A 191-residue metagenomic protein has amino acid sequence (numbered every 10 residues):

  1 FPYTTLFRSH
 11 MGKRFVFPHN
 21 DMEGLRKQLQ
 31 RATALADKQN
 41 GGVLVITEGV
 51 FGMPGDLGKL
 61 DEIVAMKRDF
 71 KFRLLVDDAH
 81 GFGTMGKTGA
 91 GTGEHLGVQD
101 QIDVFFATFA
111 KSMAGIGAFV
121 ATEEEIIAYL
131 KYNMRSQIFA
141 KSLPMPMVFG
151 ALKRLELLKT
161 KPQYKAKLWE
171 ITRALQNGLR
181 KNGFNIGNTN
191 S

Functional and structural regions predicted by a protein language model:
P2-L6: Short, small-residue-biased leader/transition segments that mark boundaries at the very start of proteins
S9-M11, Q101: Short, structured coil segments at secondary-structure junctions
H10, D69-F70, N182: Helix C-cap/helix->beta junction micro-motif
F15, H19-V76: Active-site phosphate-binding strand-loop segment of PLP-dependent enzymes
F17, V43, F106, A140-K141 (+1 more regions): Short beta-strand
G58, M145, L152-S191: Conserved PLP-dependent catalytic core of the aminotransferase class-I/II
F70-K71, G91-F109, A128, Y132: Conserved active-site segment immediately N-terminal to the catalytic lysine that forms the internal aldimine
V104-F106, M113-P162: Conserved core segment of the aminotransferase class I/II
